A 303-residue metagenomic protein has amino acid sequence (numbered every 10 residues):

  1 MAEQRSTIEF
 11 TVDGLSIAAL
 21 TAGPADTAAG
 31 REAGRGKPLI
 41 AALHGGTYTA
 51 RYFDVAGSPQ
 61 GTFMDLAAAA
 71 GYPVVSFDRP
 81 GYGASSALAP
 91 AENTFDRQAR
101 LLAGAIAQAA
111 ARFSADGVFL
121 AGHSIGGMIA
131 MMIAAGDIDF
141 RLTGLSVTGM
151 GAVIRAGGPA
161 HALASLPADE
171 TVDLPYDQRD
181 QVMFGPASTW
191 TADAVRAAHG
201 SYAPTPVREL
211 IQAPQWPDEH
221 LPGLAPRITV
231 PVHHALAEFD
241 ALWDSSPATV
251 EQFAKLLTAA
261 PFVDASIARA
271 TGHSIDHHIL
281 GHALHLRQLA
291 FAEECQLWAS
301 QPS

Functional and structural regions predicted by a protein language model:
M1-R31: N-terminal cap/lid segment of alpha/beta-hydrolase-fold proteins
A33-A69: Short, surface-exposed "cap/lid" segments of acyl-processing enzymes
Q60-S86: Conserved alpha/beta-hydrolase
A99-D116: Conserved acidic catalytic loop of the alpha/beta-hydrolase fold
D116-V153: Conserved hydrolase catalytic core segment
A156-P247: Alpha/beta-hydrolase
E238-T271: Conserved loop-alpha-helix segment in the C-terminal half of the alpha/beta-hydrolase fold that carries the catalytic
F262-S303: Catalytic active-site module of serine/aspartate enzymes centered on a nucleophile-bearing elbow/loop
